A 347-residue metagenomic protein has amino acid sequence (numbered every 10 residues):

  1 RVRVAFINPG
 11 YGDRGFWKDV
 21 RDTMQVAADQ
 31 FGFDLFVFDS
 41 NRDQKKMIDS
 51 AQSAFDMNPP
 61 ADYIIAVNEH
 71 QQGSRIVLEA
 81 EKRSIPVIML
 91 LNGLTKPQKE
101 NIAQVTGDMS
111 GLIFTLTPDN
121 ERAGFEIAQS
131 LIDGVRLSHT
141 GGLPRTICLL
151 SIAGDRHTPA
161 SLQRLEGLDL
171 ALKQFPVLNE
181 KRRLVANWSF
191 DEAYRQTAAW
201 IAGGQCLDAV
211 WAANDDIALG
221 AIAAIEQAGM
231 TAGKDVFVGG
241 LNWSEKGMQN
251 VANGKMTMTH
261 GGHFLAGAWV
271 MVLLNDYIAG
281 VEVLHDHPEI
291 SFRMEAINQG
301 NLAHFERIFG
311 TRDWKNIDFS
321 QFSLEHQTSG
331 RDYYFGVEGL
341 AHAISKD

Functional and structural regions predicted by a protein language model:
V2-T23, A27, F36-D49, V67-Q71 (+2 more regions): Extracytoplasmic "Venus flytrap"
A5-I7, N58-N68, P86-L91, L150-S151 (+4 more regions): Periplasmic-binding protein-like
G15-F31, A123-S130, P159-L178, G220 (+1 more regions): Short, solvent-exposed amphipathic alpha-helices that sit in or adjacent to ligand/effector-binding or catalytic
N41, K46-K99, I217-A218: Beta-alpha junction/loop-to-helix N-cap segments that form part of ligand/metal-binding clefts
M47, F114-T146, A193, W243 (+2 more regions): Hydrophobic alpha-helical segments within soluble ligand-binding/sensing domains
L78-R122, G247-M248: Flexible loop/hinge segments that line or gate small-molecule binding clefts
V87-E100, W211-M256, L265: Venus flytrap/periplasmic-binding-protein-like
C148, I152, W269-D347: Hinge/cleft segment of the Venus flytrap/periplasmic-binding protein
